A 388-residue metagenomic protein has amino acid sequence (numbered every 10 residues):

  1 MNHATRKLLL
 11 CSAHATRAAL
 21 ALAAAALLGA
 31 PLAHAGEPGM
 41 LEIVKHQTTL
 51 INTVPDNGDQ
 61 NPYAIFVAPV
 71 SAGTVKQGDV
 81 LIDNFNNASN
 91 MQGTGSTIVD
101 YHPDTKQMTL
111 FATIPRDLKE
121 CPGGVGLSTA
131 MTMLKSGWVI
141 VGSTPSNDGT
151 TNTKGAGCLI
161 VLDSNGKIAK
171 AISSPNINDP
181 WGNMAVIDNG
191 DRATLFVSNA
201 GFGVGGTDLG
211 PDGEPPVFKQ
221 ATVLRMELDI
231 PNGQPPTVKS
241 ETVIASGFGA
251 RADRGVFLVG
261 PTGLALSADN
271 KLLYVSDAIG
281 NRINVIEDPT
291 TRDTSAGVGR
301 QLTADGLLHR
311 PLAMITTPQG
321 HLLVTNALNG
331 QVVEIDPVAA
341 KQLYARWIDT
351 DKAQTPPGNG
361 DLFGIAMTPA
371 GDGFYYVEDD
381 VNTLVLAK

Functional and structural regions predicted by a protein language model:
A15-G29: Bacterial N-terminal signal peptides
E37-N57, D104-V125, V161-D179, T237-V256 (+2 more regions): Surface-exposed loop and turn segments in beta-propeller and other repeat-based domains that flank or scaffold
V54-G78, G93, P115-V139, P145 (+7 more regions): Beta-rich, blade/repeat-based domains predominating in secreted/periplasmic proteins but also intracellular
F85-N87, S143-S146, K154, S198-F202 (+8 more regions): Short loop/turn segments immediately following the C-termini of beta-strands
N90, I98, L159, V204-G205 (+4 more regions): Structural signal for beta-propeller blades
S96-P103, G155-N165, F218-D229: Beta-propeller blade signature
Y101-T105, M226-P236, I286-T294, D336-Q342 (+1 more regions): Short loop/turn segments immediately following beta-strands, especially the blade-tip and inter-blade linker loops
A278, R282, T303-W347: Loop/turn-rich, solvent-exposed surfaces of beta-rich toroidal or solenoidal domains
